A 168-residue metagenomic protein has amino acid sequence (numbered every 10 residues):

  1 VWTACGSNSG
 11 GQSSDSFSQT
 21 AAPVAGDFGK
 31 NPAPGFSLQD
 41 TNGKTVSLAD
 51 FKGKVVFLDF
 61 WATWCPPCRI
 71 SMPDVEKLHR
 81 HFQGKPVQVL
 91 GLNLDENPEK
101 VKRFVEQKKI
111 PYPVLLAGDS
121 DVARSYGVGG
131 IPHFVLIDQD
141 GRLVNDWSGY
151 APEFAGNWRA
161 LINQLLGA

Functional and structural regions predicted by a protein language model:
V1-G35, G156-R159, A168: N-terminal targeting signals for export/organelle localization
D27-K30, G35-V56, F82: A short beta-strand-turn-helix
F36, V46, F51, F60-W64 (+3 more regions): Conserved hydrophobic/aromatic "anchor" residues that stabilize well-ordered secondary structure elements
F51-K54, G84, I110-P111, V128-G129: Active-site acidic short loop of glycosyltransferases
K52, F60-K77: Conserved redox-active cysteine motifs that mediate thiol-disulfide chemistry, especially di-cysteine Cys-X(1-2)-Cys
R69-K108, G118-S125: Structural microenvironment flanking redox-active thiols in thiol-disulfide oxidoreductases
R103-P111, A117-L165: Thiol/disulfide oxidoreductase modules built on the thioredoxin-like
